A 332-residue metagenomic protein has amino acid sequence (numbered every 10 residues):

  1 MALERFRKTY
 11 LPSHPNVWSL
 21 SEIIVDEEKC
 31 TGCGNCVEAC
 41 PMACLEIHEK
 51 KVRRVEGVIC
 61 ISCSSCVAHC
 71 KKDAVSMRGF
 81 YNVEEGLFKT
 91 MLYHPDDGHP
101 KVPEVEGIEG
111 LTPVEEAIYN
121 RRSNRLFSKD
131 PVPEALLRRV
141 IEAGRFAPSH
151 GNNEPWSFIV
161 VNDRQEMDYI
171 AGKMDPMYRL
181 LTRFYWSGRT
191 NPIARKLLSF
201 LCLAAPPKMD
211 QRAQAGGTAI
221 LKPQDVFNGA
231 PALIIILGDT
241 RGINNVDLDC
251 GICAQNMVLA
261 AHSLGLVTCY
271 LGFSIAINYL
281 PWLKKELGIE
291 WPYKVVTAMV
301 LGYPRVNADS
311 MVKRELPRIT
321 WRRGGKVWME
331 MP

Functional and structural regions predicted by a protein language model:
M1-P332: Acidic, surface-exposed loops and disordered segments
